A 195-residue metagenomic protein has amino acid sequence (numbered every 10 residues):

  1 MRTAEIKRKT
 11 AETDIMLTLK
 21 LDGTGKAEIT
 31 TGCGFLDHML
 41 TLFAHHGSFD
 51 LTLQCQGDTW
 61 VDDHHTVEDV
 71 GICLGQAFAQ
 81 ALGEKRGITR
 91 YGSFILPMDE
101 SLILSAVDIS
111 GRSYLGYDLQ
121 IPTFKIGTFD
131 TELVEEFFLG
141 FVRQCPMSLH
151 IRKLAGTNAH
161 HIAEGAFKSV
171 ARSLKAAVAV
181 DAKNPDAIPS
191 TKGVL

Functional and structural regions predicted by a protein language model:
M1-L195: N-terminal intrinsically disordered, cationic/polar leader segments that include organellar targeting peptides
